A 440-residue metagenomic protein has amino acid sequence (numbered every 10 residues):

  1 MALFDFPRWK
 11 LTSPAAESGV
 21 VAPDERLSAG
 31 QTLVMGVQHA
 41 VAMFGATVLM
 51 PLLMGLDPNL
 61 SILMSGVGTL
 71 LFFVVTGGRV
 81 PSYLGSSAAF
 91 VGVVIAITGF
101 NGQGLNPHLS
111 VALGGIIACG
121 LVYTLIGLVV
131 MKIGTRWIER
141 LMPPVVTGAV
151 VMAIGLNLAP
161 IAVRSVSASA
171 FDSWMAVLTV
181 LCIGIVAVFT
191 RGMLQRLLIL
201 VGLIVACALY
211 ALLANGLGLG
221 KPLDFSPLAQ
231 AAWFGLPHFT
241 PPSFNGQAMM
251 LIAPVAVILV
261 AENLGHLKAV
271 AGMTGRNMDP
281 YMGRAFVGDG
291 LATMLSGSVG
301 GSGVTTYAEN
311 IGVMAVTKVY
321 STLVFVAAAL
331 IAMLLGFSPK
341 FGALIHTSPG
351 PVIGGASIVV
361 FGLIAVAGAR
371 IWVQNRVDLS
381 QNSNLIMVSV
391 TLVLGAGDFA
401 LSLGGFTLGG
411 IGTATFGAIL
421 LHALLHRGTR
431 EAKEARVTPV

Functional and structural regions predicted by a protein language model:
M1-P81, A89-L105: N-terminal signal-anchor module of multipass membrane proteins
M1-V34, L219-H238, G272-G275, A285 (+1 more regions): Intrinsically disordered, low-complexity non-transmembrane regions of multi-pass membrane transporters
K10-L11, A16, F44-T47, L181-F189 (+4 more regions): Juxtamembrane interface elements at the cytosolic ends of transmembrane helices in multi-pass membrane proteins
G19-G30, G55-F73, L251-T322: Membrane-embedded helical hairpins/re-entrant loop segments and their flanking transmembrane helices within multi-pass
G30-G45, D172-T179, L197-L198, L236-H266 (+1 more regions): Hydrophobic, membrane-embedded alpha-helices of multi-pass small-molecule transporters
V48-L53, Y83-A96, G265-T274, V304-V316 (+2 more regions): Re-entrant/interfacial helical elements at transmembrane boundaries that shape and gate the permeation pathway
L53-L56, G78, G99-P107, M131 (+6 more regions): Juxtamembrane helix-boundary/capping and inter-helix hinge elements in multi-pass membrane proteins
N106-G216, A327-R436: Membrane-embedded alpha-helical modules
